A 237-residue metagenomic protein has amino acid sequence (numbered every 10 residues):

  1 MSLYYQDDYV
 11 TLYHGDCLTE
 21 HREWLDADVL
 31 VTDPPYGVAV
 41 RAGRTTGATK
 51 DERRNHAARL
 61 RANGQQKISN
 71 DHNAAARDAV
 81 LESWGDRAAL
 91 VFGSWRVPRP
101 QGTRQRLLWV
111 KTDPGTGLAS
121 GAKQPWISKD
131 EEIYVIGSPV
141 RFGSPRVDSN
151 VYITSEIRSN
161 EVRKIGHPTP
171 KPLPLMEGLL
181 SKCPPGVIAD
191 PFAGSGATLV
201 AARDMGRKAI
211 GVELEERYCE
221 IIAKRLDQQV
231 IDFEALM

Functional and structural regions predicted by a protein language model:
L3-G211, E215-C219: Core catalytic lobe of class I
I222-A223: Conserved SAM-binding loop
D227-M237: Class I S-adenosyl-L-methionine-dependent methyltransferase module
